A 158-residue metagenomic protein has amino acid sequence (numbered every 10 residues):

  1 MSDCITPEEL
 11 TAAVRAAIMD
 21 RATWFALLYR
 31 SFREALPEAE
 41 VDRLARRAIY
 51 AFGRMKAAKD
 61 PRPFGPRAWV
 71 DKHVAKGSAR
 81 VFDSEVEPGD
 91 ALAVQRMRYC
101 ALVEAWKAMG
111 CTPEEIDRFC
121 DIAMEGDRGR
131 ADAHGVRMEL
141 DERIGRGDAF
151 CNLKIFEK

Functional and structural regions predicted by a protein language model:
M1-D121, G126-G129, V136-K158: N-terminal accessory segment detector
